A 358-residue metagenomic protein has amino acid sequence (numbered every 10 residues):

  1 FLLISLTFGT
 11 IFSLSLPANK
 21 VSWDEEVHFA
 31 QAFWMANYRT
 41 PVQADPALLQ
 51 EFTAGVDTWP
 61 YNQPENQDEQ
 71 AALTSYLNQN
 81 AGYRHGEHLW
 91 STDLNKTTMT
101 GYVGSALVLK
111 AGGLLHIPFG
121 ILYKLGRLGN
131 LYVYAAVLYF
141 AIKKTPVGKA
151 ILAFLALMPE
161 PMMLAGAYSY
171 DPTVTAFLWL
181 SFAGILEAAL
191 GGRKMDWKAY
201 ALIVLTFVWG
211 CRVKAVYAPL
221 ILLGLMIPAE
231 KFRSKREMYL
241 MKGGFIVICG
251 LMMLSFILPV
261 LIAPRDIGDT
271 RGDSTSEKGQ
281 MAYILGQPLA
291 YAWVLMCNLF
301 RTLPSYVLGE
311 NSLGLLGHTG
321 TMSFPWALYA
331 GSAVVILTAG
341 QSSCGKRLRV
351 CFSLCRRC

Functional and structural regions predicted by a protein language model:
F1-E26, Q31-N78, I246-P264, R357: Transmembrane signal-anchor helices characteristic of membrane glycosylation enzymes that use polyprenol
Y38-L125: Interfacial juxtamembrane loops and adjacent helix segments that form the catalytic/substrate-binding surfaces
H116-A135, L303-R357: Membrane-interface anchor segments at the N-terminal boundary of transmembrane helices in multi-pass membrane enzymes
I117-G120, L138-P159: Transmembrane-helix signature of polytopic, membrane-embedded enzymes that assemble or transfer cell-envelope glycans
M163, A199-A215, L220-M226: Membrane-interface alpha helices of multi-pass inner-membrane proteins
A167-V174: Short acidic/glycine- and proline-prone juxtamembrane loop motifs at membrane-interface regions of multi-pass membrane
G184-K194, A218-G250: Perimembrane helix-loop-helix junctions
V260-A339: Membrane-lumen/periplasm interface segments of multi-pass, membrane-embedded glycan/lipid transferases
